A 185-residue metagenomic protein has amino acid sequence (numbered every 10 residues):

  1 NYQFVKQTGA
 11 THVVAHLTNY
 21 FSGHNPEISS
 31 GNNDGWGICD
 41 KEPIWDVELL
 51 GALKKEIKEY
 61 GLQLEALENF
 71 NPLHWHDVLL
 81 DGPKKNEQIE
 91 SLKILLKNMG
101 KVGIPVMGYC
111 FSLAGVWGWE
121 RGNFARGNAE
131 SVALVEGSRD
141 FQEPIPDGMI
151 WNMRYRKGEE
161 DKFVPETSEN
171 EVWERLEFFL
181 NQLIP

Functional and structural regions predicted by a protein language model:
N1-I184: N-terminal pre-domain/capping segments
